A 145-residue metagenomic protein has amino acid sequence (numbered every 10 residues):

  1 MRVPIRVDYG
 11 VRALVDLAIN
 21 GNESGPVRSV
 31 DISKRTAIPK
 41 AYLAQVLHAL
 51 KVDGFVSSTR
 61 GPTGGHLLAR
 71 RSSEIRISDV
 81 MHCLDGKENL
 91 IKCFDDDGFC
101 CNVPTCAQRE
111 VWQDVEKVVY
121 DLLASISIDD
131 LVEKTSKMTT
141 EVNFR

Functional and structural regions predicted by a protein language model:
I5, Y9-P39, S57: N-terminal helix-turn-helix DNA-binding core of bacterial DNA-binding proteins
K34, K51-V52: Alpha-helical residues within the helix-turn-helix
L43-K51: Basic amphipathic alpha-helical segments that dock to polyanions
V52-F55, C83: Residue cluster at the C-terminal edge of the helix-turn-helix DNA-binding motif
F55-L68: Beta-hairpin "wing" of winged helix-turn-helix
S72-D96, Q108-R109, D114-K117: Conserved segment of winged-helix/HTH DNA-binding domains
D95-R145: C-terminal regulatory/oligomerization modules of transcriptional regulators
